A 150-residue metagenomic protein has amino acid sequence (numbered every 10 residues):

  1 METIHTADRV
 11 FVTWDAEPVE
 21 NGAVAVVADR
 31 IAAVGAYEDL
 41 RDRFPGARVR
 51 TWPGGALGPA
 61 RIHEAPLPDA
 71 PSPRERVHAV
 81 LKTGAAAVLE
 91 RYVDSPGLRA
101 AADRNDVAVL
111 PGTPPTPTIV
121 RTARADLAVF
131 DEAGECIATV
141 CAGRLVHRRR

Functional and structural regions predicted by a protein language model:
M1-R43, P115-A133, C141-R150: N-terminal metal-binding scaffold of metallo-dependent hydrolase/deaminase domains
M1-R9, W14, D39-E75: Replace "His-x-His-based motif
R30, W52-L57, P66-D103: Alpha-helical scaffold segments that flank or form the walls of functional sites
G35, A60-R61, V80, D106 (+1 more regions): Glycine-centered flexibility motif
T83-R121, A128-E135, L145, R149: Active-site-adjacent C-terminal substructures of enzyme catalytic domains
